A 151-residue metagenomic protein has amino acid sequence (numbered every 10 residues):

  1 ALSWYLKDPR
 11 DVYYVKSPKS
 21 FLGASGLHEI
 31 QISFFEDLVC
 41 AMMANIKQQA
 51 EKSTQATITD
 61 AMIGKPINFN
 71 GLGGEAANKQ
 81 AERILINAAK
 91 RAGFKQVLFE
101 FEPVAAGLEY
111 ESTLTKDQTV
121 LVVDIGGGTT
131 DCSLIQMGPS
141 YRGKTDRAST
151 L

Functional and structural regions predicted by a protein language model:
A1, Y5, G26-E29, S33: A near-ubiquitous, low-amplitude feature marking generic local secondary-structure context
A1-V12, P18, A56, I63 (+1 more regions): Oxyanion-binding/catalytic loops of NTP- or PPi-dependent enzymes
H28-Q48: Adenine-nucleotide phosphate-binding core of ATP-dependent small-molecule kinases
M43-E51, L108-E111: Generic structural signal for well-ordered alpha-helical scaffold segments
K47-A61: Phosphate/pyrophosphate-binding loops at sites that engage ATP/ADP/AMP, CoA/4′-phosphopantetheine, polyphosphate
